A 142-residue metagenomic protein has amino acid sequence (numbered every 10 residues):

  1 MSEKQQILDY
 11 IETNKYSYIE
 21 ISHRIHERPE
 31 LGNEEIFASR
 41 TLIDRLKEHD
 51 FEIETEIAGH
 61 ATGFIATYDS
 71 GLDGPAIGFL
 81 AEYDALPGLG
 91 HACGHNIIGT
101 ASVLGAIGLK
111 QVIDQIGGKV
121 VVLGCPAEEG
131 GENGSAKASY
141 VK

Functional and structural regions predicted by a protein language model:
E3-V121: Acidic/His- and Gly-rich active-site-bordering loop/insert found across diverse amide/peptide-bond hydrolases
V121, C125-K142: Fold-level recognition of mixed alpha/beta catalytic cores in primary-metabolism enzymes, strongest
